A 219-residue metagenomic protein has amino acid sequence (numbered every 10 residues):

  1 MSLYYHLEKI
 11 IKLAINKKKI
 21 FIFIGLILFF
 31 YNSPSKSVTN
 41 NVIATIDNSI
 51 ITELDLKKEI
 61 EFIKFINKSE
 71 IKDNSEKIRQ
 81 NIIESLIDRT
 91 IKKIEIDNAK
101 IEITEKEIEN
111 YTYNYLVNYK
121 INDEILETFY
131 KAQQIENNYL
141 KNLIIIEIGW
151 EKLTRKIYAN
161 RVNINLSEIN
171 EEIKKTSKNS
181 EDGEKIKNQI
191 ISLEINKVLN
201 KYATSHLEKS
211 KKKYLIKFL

Functional and structural regions predicted by a protein language model:
M1-N16: N-terminal secretory signal peptides that target proteins for export/translocation
K18-I20, Q80: Hydrophobic alpha-helical segments, especially transmembrane helices and their immediate juxtamembrane helical caps
F21-F29: Bacterial N-terminal signal peptides
S35-T39: Boundary at the C-terminal end of the N-terminal hydrophobic targeting segment
A44-D73: N-terminal targeting signals for Sec/Tat export/insertion, comprising classic cleavable signal peptides
I50-I51, E76-L219: Peptidyl-prolyl cis-trans isomerase
